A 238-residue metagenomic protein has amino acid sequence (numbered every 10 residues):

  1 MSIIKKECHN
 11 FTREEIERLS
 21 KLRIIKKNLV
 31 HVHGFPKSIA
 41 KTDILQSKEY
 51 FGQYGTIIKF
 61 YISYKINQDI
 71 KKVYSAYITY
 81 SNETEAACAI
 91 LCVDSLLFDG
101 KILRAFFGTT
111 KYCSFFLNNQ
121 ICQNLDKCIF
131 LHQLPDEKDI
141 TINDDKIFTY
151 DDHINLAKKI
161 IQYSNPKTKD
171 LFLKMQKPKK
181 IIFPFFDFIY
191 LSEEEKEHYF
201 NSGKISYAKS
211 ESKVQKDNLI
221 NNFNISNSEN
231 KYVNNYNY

Functional and structural regions predicted by a protein language model:
M1-Y238: Cys/His Zn-binding finger modules involved in RNA regulation
